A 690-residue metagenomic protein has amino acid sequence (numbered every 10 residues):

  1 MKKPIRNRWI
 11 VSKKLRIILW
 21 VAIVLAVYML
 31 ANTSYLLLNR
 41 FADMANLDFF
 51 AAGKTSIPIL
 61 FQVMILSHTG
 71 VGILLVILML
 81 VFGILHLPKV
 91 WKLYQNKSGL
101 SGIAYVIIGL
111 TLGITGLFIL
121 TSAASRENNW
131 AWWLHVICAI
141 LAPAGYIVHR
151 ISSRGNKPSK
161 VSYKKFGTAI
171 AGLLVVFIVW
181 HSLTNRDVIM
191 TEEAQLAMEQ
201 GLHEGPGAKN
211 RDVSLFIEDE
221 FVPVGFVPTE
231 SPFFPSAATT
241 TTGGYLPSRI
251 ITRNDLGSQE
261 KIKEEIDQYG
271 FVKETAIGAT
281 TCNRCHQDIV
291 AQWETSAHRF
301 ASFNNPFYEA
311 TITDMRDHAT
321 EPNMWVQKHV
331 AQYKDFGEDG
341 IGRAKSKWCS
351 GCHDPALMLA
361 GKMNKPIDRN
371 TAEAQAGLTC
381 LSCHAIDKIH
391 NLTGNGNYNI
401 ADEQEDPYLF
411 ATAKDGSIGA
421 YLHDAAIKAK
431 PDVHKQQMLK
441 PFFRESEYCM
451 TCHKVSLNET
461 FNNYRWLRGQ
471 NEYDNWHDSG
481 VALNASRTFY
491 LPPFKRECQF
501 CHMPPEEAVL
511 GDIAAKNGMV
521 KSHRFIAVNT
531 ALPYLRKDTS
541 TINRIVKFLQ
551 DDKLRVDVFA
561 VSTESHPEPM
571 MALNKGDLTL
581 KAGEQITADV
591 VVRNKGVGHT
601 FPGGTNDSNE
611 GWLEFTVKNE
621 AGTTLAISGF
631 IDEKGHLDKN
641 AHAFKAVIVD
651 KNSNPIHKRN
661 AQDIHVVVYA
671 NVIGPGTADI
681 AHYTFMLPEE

Functional and structural regions predicted by a protein language model:
K2-P223, E230, T239: Membrane-embedded alpha-helical bundles that constitute the cytochrome b-like, heme-associated redox core of multi-pass
A22-L30, L36, I262, Q268 (+1 more regions): N-terminal-proximal low-complexity accessory segments that begin disordered and transition into the first
I151-A169, L183-I266, G270-K273, I289-I341 (+3 more regions): Primarily the internal scaffold of c-type cytochrome electron-transfer domains, especially repeated/multiheme c-type
R284: Short, conserved interaction/coordination micro-motifs, predominantly in nucleic-acid/chromatin-associated proteins
G351-D354: Surface-exposed extracellular loop regions of Gram-negative outer-membrane beta-barrel proteins
A678-I680: Feature captures C-terminal
